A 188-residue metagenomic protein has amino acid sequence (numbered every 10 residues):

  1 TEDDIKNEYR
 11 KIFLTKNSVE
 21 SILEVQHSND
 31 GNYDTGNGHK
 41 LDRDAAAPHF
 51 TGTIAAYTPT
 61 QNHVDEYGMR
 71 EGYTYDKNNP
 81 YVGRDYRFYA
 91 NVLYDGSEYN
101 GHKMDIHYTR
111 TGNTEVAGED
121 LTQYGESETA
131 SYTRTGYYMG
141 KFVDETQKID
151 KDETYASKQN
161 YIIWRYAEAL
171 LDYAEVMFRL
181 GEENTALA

Functional and structural regions predicted by a protein language model:
T1, L23, F88-L93, N160-A188: Extended, hydrophobic/aromatic-rich amphipathic alpha-helical segments that build helical scaffolds
T1-T122: An aromatic- and glycine-enriched ligand-binding surface/loop that stacks and positions planar moieties
N62, E66-G68, F142-V143, A156 (+1 more regions): Extracellular/surface-associated beta-sandwich interaction domains
E119-R165: Active-site beta-strand/loop architecture of penicillin-binding DD-peptidases
